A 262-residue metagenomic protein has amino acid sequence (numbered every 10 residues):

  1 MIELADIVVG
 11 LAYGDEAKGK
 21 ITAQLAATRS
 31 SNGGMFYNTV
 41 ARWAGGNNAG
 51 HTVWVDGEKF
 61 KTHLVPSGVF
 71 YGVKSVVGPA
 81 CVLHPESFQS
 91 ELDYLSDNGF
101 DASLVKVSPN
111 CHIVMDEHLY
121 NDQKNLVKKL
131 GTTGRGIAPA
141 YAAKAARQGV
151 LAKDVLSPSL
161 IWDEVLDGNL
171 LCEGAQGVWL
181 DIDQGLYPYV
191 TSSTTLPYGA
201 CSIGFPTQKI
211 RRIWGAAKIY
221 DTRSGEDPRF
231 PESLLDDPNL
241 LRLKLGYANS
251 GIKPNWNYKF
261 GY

Functional and structural regions predicted by a protein language model:
M1-Y262: Non-transmembrane, aqueous-exposed alpha-helical and coiled segments at domain scale
